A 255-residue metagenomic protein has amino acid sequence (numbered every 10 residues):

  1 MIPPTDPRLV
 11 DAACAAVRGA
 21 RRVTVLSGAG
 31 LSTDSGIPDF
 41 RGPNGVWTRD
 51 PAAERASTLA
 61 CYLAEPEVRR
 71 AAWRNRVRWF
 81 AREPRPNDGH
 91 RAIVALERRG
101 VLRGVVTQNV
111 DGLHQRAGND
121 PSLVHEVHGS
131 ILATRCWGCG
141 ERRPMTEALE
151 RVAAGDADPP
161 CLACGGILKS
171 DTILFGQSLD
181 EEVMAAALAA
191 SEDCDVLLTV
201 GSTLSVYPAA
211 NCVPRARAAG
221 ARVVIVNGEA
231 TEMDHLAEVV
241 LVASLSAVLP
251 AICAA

Functional and structural regions predicted by a protein language model:
M1-A255: Conserved catalytic core of sirtuin-type NAD+-dependent deacylases
